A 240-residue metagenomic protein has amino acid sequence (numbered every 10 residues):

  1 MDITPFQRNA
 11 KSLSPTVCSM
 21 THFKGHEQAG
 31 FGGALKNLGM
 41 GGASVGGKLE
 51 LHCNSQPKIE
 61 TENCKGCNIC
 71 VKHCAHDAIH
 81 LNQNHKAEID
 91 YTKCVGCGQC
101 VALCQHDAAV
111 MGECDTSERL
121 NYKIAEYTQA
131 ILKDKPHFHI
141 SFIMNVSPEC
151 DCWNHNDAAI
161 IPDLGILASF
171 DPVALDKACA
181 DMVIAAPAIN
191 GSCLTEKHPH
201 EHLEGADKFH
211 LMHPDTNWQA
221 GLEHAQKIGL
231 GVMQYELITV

Functional and structural regions predicted by a protein language model:
M1-V240: Extended, low-polarity segments enriched in aliphatic/aromatic residues
